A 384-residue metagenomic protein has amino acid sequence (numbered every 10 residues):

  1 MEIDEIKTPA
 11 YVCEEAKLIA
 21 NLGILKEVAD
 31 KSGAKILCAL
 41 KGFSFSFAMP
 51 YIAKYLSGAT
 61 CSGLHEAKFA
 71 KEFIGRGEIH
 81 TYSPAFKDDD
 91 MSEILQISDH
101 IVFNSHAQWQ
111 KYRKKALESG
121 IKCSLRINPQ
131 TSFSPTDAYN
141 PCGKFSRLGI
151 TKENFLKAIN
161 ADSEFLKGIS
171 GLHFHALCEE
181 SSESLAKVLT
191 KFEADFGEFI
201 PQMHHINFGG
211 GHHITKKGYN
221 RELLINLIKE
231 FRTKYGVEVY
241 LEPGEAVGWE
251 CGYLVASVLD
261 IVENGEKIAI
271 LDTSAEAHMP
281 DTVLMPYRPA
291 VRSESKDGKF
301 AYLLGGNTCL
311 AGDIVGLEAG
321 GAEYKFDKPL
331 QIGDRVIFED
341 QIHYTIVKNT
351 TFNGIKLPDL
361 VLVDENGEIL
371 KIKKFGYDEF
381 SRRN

Functional and structural regions predicted by a protein language model:
E2-R76, Y82-F86, D90, S274 (+4 more regions): N-terminal capping/small domains of soluble enzymes
A34-H205, L227-E230: Active-site-proximal beta-alpha core segment in soluble small-molecule metabolic enzymes
C38, T60-C61, T81, V102-S105 (+6 more regions): General beta-strand structural signal in soluble alpha/beta enzymes
H175-L177, I206-T215, P243-A246: Glycine-rich beta-strand-to-loop/alpha-helix junction loops that act as flexible
E180-K187, T215-L224, E250-D260, A319 (+1 more regions): Short glycine/threonine-rich loop-to-helix capping motif typified by GTGT followed within a few residues by an Asp-Pro
I200-M203, E222-K234, A319-I337: Acidic/histidine-enriched ion/cofactor-binding microenvironments in catalytic or ligand-binding pockets
P243-N384: Charged (often Lys/Glu-rich) extended helix/loop segments that serve as interaction or gating elements
